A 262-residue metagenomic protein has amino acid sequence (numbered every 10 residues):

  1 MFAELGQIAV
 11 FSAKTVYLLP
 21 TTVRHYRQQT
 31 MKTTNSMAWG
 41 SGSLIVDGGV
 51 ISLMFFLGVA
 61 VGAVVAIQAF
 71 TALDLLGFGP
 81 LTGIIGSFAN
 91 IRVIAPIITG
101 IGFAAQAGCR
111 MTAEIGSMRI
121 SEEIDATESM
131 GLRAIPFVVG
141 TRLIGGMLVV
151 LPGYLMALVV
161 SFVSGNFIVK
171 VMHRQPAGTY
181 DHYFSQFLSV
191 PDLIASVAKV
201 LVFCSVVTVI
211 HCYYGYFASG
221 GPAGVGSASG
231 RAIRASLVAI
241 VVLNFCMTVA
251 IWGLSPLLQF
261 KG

Functional and structural regions predicted by a protein language model:
M1-K32, Y214-S219: Short, membrane-interfacial amphipathic segments enriched in basic
T21-M31, N35-V50, R234-L237: Membrane-interface helix starts
G42-V46, V93-I94, I98, I135-V159 (+2 more regions): Selective transmembrane-helix segments that form parts of the transport pathway or gating/packing helices in multipass
I45-A63, I240-C246: Hydrophobic alpha-helical transmembrane segments of multi-pass membrane transport/permease proteins
G48, L76-R110, G145-Y154, F187-F203: Loop-to-helix entry region at the N-terminal start of transmembrane alpha-helices in multi-pass membrane transporters
G62-I91, V159-L201, I210-R231, L254-G262: Membrane-interfacial helix-loop-helix connectors in multipass membrane proteins
I115-V139, P222-V225: Short cytoplasmic-facing helical segments at TM-TM junctions of multi-pass membrane proteins
G215, V238, V242-P256: Membrane-helix cytosolic exit motif
